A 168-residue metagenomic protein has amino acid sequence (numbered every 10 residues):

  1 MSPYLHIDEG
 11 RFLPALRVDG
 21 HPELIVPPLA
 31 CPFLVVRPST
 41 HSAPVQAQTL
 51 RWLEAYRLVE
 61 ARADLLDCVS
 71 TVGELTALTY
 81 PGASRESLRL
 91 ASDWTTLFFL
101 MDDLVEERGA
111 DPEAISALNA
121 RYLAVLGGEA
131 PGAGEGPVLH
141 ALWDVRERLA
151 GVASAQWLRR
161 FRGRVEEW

Functional and structural regions predicted by a protein language model:
M1-W168: Alpha-helical, largely C-terminal catalytic domains that coordinate divalent metal ions via clustered Asp/Glu/His
